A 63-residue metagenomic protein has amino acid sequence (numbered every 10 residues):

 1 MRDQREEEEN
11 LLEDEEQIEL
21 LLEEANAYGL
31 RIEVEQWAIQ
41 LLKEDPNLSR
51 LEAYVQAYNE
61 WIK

Functional and structural regions predicted by a protein language model:
R2-K63: C-terminal alpha-helical interaction appendages
